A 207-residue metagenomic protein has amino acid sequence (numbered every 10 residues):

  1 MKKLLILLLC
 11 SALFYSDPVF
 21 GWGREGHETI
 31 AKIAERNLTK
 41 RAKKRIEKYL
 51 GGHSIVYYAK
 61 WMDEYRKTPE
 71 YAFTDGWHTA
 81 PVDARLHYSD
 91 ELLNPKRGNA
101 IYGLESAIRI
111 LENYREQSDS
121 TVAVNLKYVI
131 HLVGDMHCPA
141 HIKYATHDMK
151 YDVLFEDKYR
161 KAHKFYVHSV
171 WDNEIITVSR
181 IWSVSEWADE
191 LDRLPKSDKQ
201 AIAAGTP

Functional and structural regions predicted by a protein language model:
K2-L8: Sec-dependent signal peptide recognition, specifically the positively charged N-region followed immediately by
L8-L9, V19: Cleavable N-terminal signal peptides
F20-L132, P139-P207: N-terminal, motif-rich segments that launch catalysis or mediate targeting to/interaction with membranes, typified by
